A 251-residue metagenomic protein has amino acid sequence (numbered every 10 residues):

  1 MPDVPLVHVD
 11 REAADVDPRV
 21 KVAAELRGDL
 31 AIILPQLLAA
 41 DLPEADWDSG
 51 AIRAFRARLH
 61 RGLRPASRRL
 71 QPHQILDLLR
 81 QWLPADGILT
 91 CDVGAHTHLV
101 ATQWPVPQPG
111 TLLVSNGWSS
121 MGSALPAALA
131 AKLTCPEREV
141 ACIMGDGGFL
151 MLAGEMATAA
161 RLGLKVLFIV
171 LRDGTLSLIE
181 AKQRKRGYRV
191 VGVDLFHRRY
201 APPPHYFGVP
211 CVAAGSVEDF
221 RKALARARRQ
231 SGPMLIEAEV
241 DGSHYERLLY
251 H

Functional and structural regions predicted by a protein language model:
M1, V217-H251: Glycine/aspartate-rich loop-and-adjacent alpha/beta segment that forms the canonical ThDP
M1-A51: Glycine-rich, acidic loop regions that bind phosphate or pyrophosphate groups
M1-H8, C135-F196: Conserved thiamine diphosphate
A13-D17, I33-L34, T97-H98, S119-M121 (+3 more regions): Short gly/pro/ser/thr-enriched loop/turn and capping motifs at secondary-structure boundaries
V16-V22, G110-V114, M151, E180-G192 (+1 more regions): Short beta-alpha connecting loops at secondary-structure transitions that line or flank enzyme active sites
V22-L34, G154-R172, R247-H251: A short alpha/beta connector and helix-capping loop motif
R53-A131, C135-E137: Active-site diphosphate/adenylate-binding microenvironment
Q183-A223: Conserved thiamine diphosphate
